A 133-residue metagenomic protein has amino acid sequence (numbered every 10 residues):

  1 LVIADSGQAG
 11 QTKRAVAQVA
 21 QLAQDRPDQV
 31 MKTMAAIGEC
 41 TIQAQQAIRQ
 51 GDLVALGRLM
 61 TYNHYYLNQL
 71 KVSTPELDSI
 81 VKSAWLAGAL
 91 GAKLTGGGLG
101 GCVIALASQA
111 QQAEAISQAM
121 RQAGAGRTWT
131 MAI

Functional and structural regions predicted by a protein language model:
L1-K93, I104-I133: C-terminal nucleotide
G101: Conserved glycine-rich beta-strand-loop-beta hairpin in the small C-terminal domain of fold type I
